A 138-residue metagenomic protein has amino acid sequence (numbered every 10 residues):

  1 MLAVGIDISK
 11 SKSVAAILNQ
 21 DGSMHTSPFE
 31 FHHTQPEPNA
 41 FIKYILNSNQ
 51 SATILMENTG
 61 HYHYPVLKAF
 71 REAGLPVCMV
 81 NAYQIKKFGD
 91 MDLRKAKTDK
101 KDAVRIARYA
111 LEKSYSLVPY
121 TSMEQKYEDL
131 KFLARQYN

Functional and structural regions predicted by a protein language model:
M1-N138: Phosphate- and other anionic-substrate recognition elements at nucleic-acid/protein interfaces
